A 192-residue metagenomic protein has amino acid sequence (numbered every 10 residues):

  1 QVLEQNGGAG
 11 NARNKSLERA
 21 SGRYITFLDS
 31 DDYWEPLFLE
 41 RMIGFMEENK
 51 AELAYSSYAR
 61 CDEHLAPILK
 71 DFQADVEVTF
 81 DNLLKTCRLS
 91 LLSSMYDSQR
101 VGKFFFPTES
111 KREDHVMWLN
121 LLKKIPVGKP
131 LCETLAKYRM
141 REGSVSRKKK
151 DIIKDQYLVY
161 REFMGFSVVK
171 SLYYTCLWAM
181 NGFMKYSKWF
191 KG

Functional and structural regions predicted by a protein language model:
L3-A20: Glycine-rich, basic loop-to-helix element that forms the pyrophosphate-binding segment of sugar-nucleotide handling
A9, R13, F38, L92: Conserved donor sugar-nucleotide recognition element shared by glycan-biosynthetic enzymes
I25: Short aromatic/hydrophobic "clamp" motif used to bind/position activated sugar donors
D29-Y33, S57: The conserved acidic donor/metal-binding loop of glycosyltransferases
L37-I68: Conserved donor NDP-sugar-binding/catalytic core segment of glycosyltransferases
A74-D151: Conserved nucleotide-sugar donor-binding catalytic segment
G128, G143-G192: Non-catalytic, C-terminal membrane-associated alpha-helical segments of glycosyltransferases
